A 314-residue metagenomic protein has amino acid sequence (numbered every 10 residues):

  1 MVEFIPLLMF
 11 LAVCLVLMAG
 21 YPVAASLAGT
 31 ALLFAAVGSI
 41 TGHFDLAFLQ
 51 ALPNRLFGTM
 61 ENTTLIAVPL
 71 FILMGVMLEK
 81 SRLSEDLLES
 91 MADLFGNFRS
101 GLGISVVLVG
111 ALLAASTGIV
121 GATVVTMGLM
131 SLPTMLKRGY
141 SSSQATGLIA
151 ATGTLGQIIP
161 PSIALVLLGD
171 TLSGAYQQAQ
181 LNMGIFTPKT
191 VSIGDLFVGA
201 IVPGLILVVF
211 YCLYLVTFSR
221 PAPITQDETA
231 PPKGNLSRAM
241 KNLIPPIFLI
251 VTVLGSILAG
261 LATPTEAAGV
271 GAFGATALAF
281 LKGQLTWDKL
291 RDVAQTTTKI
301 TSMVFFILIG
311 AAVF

Functional and structural regions predicted by a protein language model:
M1-F314: Alpha-helical transmembrane segments of multi-pass membrane transport proteins
